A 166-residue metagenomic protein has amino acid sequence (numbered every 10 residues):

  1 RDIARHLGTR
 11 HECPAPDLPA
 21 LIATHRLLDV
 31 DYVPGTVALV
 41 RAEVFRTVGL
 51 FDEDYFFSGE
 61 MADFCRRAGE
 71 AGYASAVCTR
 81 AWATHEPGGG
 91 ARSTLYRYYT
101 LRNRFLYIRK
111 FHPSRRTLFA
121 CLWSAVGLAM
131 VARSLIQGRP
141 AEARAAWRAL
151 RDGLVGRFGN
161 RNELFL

Functional and structural regions predicted by a protein language model:
R1-D2, S93-L95: Short, hinge-like loop/turn segments at secondary-structure boundaries
R1-V48: Acidic/His-rich active-site region of diverse nucleotide-sugar glycosyltransferases
G8, A74-A76, R97, G156: Membrane-proximal envelope and lipid/glycan-remodeling enzymes
D31-L50, D54-W82: A short, conserved alpha-helix in the catalytic core of glycosyltransferases
D63-R66, R102, L106: A broad detector of short, well-ordered amphipathic alpha-helices that serve as recognition/interaction surfaces
W82, Y107-I108: Short juxtamembrane and helix-loop transition motifs at transmembrane-helix boundaries in membrane proteins
P87-A91, R133: Short acidic, glycine/proline-rich loop/turn micro-motifs
Y96-N103, P113-L166: Non-catalytic, C-terminal membrane-associated alpha-helical segments of glycosyltransferases
